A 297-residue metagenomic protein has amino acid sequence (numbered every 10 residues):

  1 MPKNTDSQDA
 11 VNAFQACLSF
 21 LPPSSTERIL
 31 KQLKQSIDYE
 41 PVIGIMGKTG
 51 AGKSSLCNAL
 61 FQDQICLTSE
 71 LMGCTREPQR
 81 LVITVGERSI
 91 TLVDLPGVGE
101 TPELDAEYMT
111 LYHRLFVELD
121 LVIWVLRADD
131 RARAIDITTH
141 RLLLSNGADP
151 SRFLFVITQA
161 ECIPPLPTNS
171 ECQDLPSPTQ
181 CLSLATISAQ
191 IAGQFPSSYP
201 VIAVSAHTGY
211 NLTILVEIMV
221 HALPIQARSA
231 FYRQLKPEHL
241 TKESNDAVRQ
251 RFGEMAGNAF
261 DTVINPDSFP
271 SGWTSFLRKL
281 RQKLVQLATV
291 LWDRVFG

Functional and structural regions predicted by a protein language model:
P2-T91, L287, L291-V295: Conserved G1/Walker A P-loop phosphate-binding module
R88, V117-V122, A148-F153, P196-P200: Short glycine-/polar-rich loops that comprise or flank the Walker A/P-loop and associated switch/sensor motifs
P96-D105, P176-T179: Flexible beta-alpha connector loops of hexameric P-loop NTPases
G97-G99, D129-R131, Q159-I163, H207-Y210: Conserved nucleotide-binding/hydrolysis micro-motifs of P-loop NTPases
L104-D130, R141-D149: Inter-motif core of Ras-like GTPase G domains
V122-A128, F155-T158, A203-S205: Conserved beta-strand segments of the P-loop GTPase G domain that flank and frequently precede/overlap
E161-A230: Canonical P-loop GTPase G-domain recognition
V204, V216-L223, P237-G297: P-loop NTP-binding site
